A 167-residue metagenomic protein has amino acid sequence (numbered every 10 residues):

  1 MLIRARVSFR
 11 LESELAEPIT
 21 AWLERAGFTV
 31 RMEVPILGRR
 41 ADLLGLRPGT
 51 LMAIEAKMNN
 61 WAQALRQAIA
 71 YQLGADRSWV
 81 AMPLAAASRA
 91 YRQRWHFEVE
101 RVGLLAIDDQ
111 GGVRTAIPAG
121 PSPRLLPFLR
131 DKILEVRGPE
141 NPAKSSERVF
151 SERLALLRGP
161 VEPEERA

Functional and structural regions predicted by a protein language model:
M1-L37, L46-P48: Acidic-basic catalytic patches of nuclease active cores, encompassing PD-(D/E)XK and other metal-cofactor nuclease
M1-S8, W95, A106-A167: Surface-exposed interaction regions that form or flank ligand-binding interfaces
R6-V7, I54-E55, V80: Short, contiguous strand/loop micro-motifs
I19, L43-G45, G49-N60: Conserved catalytic cores of phosphodiester-cleaving nucleases, focusing on short active-site segments
R39, T50-M52, D76: A generic structural signal for short beta-strands and their flanking turns/coil linkers
R39-A41, V102: Change "...and in nucleic-acid phosphodiester-cleaving endonucleases..." to "...and in nucleic-acid processing enzymes
M52, A87, V113: Flexible, glycine-rich phosphate/dinucleotide-binding loops and adjacent beta-alpha linkers at cofactor/substrate
M58-D108: Catalytic cores of nucleic-acid endonucleases
